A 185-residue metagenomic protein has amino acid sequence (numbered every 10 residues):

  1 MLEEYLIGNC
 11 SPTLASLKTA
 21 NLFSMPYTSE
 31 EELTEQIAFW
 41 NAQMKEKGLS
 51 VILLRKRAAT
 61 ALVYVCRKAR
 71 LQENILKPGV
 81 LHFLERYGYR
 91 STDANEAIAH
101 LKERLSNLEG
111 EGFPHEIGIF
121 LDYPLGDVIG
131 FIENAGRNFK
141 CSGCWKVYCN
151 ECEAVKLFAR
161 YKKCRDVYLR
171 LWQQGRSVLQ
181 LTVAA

Functional and structural regions predicted by a protein language model:
L2-V51, R57: A structured, charge-rich N-terminal accessory region that forms the first stable segment of a protein and links
L33, E73-N74, I129: Short helix/loop capping segments that flank catalytic or ligand/cofactor-binding pockets
I37-E96: A glycine-rich, hydrophobic loop/mini-helix early in the fold
A58-A59, A97-L101, I132-A135, S142-C149: Short linear loop/turn motifs
R86-H115: Internal catalytic-core helix/loop-beta-alpha segment that presents or stabilizes conserved functional determinants
R90-N95, L125, C141-S142: Short, surface-exposed acidic
F113-K140: Hydrophobic/aromatic-rich, well-ordered segments within soluble, folded domains that form packed cores
C144-A185: Long, compositionally biased
